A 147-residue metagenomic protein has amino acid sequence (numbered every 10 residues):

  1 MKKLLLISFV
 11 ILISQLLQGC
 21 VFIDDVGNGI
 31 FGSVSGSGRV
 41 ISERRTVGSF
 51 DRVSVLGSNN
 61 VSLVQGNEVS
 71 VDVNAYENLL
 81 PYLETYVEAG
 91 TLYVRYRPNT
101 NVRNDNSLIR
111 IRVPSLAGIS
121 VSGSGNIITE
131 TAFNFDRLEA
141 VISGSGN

Functional and structural regions predicted by a protein language model:
K2-N147: Intrinsically disordered, low-complexity terminal regions
